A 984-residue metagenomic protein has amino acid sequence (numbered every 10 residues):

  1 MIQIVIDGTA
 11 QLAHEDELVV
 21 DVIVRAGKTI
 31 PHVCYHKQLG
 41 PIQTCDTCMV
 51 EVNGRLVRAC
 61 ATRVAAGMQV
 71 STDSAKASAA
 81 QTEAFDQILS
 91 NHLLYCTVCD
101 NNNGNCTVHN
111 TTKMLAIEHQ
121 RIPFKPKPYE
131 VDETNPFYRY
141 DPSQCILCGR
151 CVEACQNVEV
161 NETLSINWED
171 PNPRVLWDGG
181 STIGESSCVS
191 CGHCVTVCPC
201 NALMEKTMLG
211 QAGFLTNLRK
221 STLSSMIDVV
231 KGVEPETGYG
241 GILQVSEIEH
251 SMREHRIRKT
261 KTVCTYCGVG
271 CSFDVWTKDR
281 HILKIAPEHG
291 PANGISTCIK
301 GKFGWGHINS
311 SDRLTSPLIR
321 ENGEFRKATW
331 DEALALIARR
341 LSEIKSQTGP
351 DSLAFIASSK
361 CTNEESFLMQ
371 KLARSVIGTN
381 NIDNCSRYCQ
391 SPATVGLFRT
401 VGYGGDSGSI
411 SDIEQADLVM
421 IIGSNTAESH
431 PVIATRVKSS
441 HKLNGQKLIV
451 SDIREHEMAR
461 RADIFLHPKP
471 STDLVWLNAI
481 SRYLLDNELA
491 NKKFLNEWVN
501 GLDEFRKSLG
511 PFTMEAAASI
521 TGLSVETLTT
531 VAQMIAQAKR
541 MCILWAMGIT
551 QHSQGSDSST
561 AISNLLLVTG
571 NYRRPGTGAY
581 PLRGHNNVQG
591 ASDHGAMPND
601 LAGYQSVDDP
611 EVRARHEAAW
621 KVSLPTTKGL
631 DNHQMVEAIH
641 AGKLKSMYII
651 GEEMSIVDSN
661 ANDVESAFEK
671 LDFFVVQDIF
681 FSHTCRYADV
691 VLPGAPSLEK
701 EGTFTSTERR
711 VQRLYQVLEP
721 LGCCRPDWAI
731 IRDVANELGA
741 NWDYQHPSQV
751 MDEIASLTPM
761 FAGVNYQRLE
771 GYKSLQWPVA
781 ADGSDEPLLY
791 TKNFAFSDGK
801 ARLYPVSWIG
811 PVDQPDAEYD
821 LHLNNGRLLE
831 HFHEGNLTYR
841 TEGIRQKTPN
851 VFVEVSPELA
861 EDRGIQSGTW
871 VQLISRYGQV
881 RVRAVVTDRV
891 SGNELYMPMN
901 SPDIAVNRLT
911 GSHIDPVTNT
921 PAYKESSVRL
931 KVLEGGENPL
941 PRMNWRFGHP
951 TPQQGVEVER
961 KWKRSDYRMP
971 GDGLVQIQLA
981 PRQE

Functional and structural regions predicted by a protein language model:
V5, A66-T72, W177-G180, R460-P468 (+3 more regions): Short beta-alpha connecting loops at secondary-structure transitions that line or flank enzyme active sites
Q11-A66: N-terminal cofactor/phosphate-binding cores enriched in small/glycine residues, especially glycine-rich loops such as
D46-T47, V52-T262: Fe-S ferredoxin-like electron-transfer domains and their immediately adjacent linker/connector regions across
N53, A65, W276-H281, R876: Short acidic-glycine loop/turn motifs at beta-strand connectors
L93, T196, S225-K700, V734 (+5 more regions): Catalytic alpha/large subunits of respiratory electron-transfer oxidoreductases, centered on bis-MGD molybdoenzymes
N101-N102, N172, G210-L218, S358-S359 (+5 more regions): A glycine-rich phosphate-binding loop feature that marks nucleotide/adenosyl-phosphate handling sites
L582, Q589-P598, R615, P747-G843: Long, low-complexity segments enriched in small/aliphatic residues
L721-C723, D727-L775, E834, Y839-E854 (+1 more regions): Long, contiguous, secondary-structure-rich segments that constitute the structural scaffold of globular domains
